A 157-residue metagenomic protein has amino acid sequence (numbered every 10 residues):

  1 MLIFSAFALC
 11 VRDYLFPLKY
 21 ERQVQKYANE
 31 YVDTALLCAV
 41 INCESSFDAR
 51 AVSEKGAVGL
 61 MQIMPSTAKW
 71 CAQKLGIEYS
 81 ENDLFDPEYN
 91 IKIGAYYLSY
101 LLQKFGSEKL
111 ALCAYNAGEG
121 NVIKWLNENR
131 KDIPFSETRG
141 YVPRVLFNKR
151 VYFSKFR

Functional and structural regions predicted by a protein language model:
M1-A6: N-terminal Sec-pathway targeting helices
A8-R157: Catalytic glycan-binding domains that act on GlcNAc-containing polysaccharides
